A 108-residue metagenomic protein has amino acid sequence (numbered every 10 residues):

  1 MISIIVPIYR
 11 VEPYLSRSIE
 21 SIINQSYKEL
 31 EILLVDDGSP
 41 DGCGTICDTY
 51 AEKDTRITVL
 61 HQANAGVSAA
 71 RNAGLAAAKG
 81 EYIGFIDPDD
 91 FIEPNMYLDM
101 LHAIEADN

Functional and structural regions predicted by a protein language model:
M1-N108: Nucleotide-sugar donor-binding/catalytic module of glycosyltransferases that assemble extracellular/cell-envelope
